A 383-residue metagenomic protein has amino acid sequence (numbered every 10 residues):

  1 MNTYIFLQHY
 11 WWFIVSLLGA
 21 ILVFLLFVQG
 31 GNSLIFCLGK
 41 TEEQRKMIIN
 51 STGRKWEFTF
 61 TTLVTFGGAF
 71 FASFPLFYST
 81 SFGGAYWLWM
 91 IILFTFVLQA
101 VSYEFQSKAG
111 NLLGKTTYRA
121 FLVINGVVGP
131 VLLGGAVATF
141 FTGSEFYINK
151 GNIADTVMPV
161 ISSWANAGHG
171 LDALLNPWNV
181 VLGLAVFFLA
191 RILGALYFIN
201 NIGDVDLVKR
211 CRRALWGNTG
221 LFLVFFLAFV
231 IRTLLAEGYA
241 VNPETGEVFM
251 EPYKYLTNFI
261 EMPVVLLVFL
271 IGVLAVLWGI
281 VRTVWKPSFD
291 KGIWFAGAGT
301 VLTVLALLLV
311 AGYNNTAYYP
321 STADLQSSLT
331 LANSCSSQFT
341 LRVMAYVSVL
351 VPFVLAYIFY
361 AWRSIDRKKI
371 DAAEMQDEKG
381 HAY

Functional and structural regions predicted by a protein language model:
M1-F60, V64-G67: N-terminal signal-anchor module of multipass membrane proteins
H9-V23, G83-F96, V127, A173-L189 (+1 more regions): Alpha-helical transmembrane segments
L25-S33, G53, T61-A109, N125-N152 (+2 more regions): Transmembrane-helix bundle segments that line or gate the permeation/cavity pathway in multi-pass membrane proteins
G31-R45, S73-S79, A100-F121, F198-C211 (+2 more regions): Membrane-interfacial helix termini and the short, flexible loops that connect transmembrane helices in multi-pass
A109-D290, A306: Long, contiguous internal "core" modules enriched in hydrophobic/ aromatic residues
V248-Y253, Y319-T340: Short, membrane-exposed interhelical loops at transmembrane-helix boundaries
W294-L302: Central hydrophobic cores of alpha-helical transmembrane segments in multi-pass integral membrane proteins
R367-Y383: Short, highly charged, low-complexity non-transmembrane loops/tails of multi-pass membrane proteins
